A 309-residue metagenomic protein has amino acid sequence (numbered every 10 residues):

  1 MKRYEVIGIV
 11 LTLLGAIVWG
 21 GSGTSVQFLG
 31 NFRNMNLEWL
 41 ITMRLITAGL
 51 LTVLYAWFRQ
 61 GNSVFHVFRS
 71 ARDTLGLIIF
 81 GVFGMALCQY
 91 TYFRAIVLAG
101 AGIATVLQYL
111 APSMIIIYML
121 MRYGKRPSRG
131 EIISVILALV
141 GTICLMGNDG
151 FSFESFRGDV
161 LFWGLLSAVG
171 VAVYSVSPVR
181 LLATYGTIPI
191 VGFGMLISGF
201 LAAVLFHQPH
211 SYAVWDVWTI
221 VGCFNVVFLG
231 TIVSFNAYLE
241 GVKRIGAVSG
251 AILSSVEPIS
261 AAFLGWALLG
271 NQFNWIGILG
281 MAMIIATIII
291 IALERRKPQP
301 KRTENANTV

Functional and structural regions predicted by a protein language model:
M1, L45, M146-N148, T219 (+1 more regions): C-terminal-most transmembrane helix of multi-pass membrane proteins
M1-M43, F153-R180, F200, T303-V309: Glycine-/small-residue-enriched transmembrane alpha-helix faces in small-molecule transporters and effluxers
Y4-I9, R33-T42, V67-D73, G147-G170 (+2 more regions): Juxtamembrane helix-entry segments on the extracytoplasmic side of multipass membrane proteins
A16, M43, M85, Q89 (+3 more regions): Helix-helix packing/entry segments at the starts of transmembrane helices
G21, F28, A48-S70, L139-S155 (+4 more regions): Membrane-interface helix-cap regions at the ends of transmembrane helices in multi-pass membrane proteins
T47, L51, L107-M121, I136-L137 (+3 more regions): Alpha-helical transmembrane segments of compact multi-pass small-molecule transporters, enriched in specific families
W57-G102, C144, V227-I245: Specific transmembrane alpha-helical segments of multi-pass solute transporters/efflux pumps, especially DMT/EamA
Q108, G124-C144, E154-L161, D216-I220 (+1 more regions): Loop-to-transmembrane alpha-helix entry segments
